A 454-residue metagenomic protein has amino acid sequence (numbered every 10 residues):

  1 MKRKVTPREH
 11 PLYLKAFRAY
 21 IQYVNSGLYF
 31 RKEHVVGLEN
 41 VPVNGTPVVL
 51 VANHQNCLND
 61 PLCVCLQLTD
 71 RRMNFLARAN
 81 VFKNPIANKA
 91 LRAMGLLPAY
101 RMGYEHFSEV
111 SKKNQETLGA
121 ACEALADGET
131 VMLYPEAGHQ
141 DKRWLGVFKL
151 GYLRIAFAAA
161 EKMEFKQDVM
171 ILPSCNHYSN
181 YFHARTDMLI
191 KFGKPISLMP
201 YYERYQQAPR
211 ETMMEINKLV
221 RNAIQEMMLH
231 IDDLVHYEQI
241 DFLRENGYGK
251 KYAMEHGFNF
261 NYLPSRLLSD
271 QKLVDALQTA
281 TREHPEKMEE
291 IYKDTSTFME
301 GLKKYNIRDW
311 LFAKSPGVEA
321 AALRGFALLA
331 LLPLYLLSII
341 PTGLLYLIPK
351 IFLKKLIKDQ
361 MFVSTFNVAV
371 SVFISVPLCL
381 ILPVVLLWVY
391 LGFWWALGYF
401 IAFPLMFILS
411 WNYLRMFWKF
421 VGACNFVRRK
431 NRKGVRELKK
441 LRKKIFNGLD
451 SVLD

Functional and structural regions predicted by a protein language model:
M1-T6: Short, contiguous pre-domain boundary segments
P7-E211, V220, V318, L334-D454: Soluble catalytic domains of membrane acyltransferases
G151, E215, L328, L332: Short, well-structured alpha-helical interface segments that form or flank functional binding sites
E211, K218-L311: Long, charge-rich alpha-helical interaction segments
D275-K354: Membrane-proximal, non-transmembrane alpha-helical segments
